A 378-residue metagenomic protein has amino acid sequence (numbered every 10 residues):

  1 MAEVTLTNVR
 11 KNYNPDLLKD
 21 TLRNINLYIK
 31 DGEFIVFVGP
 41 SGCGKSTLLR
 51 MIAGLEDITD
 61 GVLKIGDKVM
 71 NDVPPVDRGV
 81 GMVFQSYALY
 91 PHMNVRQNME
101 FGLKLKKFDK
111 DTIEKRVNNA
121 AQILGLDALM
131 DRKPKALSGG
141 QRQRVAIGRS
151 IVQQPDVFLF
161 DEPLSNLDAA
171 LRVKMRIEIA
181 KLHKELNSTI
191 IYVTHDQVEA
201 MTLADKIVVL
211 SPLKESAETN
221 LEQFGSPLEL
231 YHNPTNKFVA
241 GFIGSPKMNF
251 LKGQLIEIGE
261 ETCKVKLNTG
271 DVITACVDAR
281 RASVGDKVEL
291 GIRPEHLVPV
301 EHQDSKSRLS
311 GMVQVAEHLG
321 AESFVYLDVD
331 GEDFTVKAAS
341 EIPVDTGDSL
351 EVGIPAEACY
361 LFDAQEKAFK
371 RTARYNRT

Functional and structural regions predicted by a protein language model:
M1-L6, N12-N24, V73-P74, K107: A short, flexible loop at the N-terminus of ABC-type nucleotide-binding domains that lies
T5, Y28, K64, E351-G353: ABC ATPase nucleotide-binding domain
V38-P40: The feature captures the beta-strand-to-loop junction immediately N-terminal to the Walker
A53: Helix-to-loop junction immediately C-terminal to a conserved catalytic motif
T59-V62, T112, K252: Conserved coupling/switch loops of ABC nucleotide-binding domains, chiefly the family-specific signature
G61-V69: Conserved ABC transporter NBD signature motif
R78-G79, Q85-N236: ABC ATPase nucleotide-binding domains
T262-V315, D333, P343-T378: Glycine/charge-rich catalytic "coupling/switch" loops of P-loop NTPases
